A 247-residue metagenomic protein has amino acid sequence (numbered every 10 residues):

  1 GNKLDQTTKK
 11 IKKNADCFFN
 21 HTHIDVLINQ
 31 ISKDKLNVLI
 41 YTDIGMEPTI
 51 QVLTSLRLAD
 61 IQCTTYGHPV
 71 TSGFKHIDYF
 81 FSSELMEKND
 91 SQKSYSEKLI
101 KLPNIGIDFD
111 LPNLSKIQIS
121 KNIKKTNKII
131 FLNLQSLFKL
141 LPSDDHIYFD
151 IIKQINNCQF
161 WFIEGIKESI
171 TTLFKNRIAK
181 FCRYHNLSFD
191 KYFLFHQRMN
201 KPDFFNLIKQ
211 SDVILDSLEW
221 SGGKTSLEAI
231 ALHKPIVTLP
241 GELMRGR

Functional and structural regions predicted by a protein language model:
G1-H76, L85-Q92, W161-R247: Conserved nucleotide-cofactor-binding alpha/beta core module
I77-D78, E97-K98, N127-I130, C158 (+2 more regions): Structural beta-strand/beta-sheet cores of well-ordered domains, especially the beta-sheet scaffolds that support
D78-D90, Y95-D110: Donor nucleotide-sugar binding/catalytic pocket of nucleotide-sugar-dependent glycosyltransferases
N104-N200, K209: Conserved catalytic-core segment of nucleotide-activated headgroup transferases in glycan assembly
